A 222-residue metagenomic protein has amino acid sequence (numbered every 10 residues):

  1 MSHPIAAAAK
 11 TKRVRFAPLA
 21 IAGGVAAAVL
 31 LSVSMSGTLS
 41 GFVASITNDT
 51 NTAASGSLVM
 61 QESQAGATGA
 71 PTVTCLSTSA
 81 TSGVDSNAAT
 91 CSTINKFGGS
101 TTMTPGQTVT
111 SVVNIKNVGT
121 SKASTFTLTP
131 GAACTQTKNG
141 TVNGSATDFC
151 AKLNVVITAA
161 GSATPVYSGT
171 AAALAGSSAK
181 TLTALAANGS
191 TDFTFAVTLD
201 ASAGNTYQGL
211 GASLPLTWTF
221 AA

Functional and structural regions predicted by a protein language model:
S2-V14, V25, S32, G41-A222: Surface-exposed, hydrophilic segments of mature proteins
P18, V29-L30: Conserved, well-structured beta-alpha core segment at the onset of a catalytic domain
L19-G23: N-terminal signal-anchor/signal peptide hydrophobic helix marking the start of the first transmembrane segment
